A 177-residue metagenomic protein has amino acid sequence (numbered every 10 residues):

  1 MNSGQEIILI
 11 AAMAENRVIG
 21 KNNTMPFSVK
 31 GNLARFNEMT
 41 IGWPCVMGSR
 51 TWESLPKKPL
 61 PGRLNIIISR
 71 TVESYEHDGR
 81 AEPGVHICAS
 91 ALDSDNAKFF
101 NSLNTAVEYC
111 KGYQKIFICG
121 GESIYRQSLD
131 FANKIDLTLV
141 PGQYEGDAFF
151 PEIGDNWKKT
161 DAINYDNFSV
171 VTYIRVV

Functional and structural regions predicted by a protein language model:
N2-V177: Enzymes that bind and transform nitrogen-containing heteroaromatic metabolites
